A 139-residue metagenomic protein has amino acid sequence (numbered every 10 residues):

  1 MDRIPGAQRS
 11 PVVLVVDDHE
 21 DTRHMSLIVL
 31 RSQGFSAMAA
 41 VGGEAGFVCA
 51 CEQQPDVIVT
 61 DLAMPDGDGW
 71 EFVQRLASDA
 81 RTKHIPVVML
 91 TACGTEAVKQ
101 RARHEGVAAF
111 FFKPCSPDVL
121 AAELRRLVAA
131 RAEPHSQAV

Functional and structural regions predicted by a protein language model:
M1-L14, L27, D118-V139: Non-catalytic signal-transmission and effector/linker regions of two-component phosphorelay proteins
H24-S32: Charged docking surfaces used in two-component/phosphorelay signaling
G34-V41, C49: Short hydrophobic/Thr-rich beta-strand motif most characteristic of the beta2 strand and flanking loop of CheY-like
Q53-V59: Active-site beta3 strand of CheY-like receiver
D61, T91: Active-site residues of response regulator receiver
M64: Receiver (REC) domain active-site loop signature in two-component systems and cognate sites in sensor histidine kinases
K113: A Lys-centered signature of the CheY-like receiver
